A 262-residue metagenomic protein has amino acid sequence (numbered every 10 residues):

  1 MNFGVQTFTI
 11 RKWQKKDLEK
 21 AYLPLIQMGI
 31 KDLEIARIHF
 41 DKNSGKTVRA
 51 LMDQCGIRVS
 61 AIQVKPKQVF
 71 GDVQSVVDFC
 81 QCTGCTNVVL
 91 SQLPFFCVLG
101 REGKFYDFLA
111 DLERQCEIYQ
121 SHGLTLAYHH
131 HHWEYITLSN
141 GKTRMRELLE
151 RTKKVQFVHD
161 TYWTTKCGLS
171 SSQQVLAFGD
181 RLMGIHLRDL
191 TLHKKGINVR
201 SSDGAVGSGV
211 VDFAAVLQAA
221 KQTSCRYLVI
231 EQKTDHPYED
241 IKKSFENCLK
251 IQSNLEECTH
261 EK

Functional and structural regions predicted by a protein language model:
M1-N87, S253-K262: N-terminal pre-domain/capping segments
G4-F8, E34-A36, S60-K65, V89-S91 (+4 more regions): A cross-family glycoside hydrolase active-site/sugar-binding cleft signature
V5, L25, L33, M52 (+7 more regions): Conserved, mostly hydrophobic/aromatic
I10-K16, I35-G45, V64-V73, F95-L99 (+4 more regions): Acidic-and-aromatic substrate-binding clefts and catalytic sites of carbohydrate-active enzymes
E19-K20, K46-T47, V73-S75, K104-E113 (+4 more regions): Charged helix-capping and loop-helix junction motifs
L23, K31-D32, R58, P66-F157 (+1 more regions): Active-site acidic/histidine proton-transfer and metal-coordination neighborhood in alpha/beta enzyme cores
Y119-V210: Acidic/histidine-rich catalytic cores of soluble enzymes
P237-C258: C-terminal helical cap(s) of enzyme catalytic domains, especially alpha/beta-barrels
